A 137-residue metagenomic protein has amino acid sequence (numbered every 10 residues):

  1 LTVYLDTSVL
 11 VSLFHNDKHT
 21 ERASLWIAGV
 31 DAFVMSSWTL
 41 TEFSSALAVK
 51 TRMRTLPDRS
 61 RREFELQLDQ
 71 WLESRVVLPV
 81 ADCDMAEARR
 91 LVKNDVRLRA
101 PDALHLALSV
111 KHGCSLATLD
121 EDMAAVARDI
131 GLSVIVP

Functional and structural regions predicted by a protein language model:
L1-T39, K50-F64, I130, I135: Short, well-structured N-terminal submotif of metal-dependent ribonuclease cores
T2, L106-P137: Acidic, PIN/NYN-like endoribonuclease modules and their adjacent C-terminal/linker elements
V9-L10, T39, D84, H105 (+1 more regions): Alpha-helix capping/helix-boundary segments
V30-F33, R75-V76, V110-L116: Short active-site oxyanion
S37-L40, F64-D95: Acidic catalytic patch
